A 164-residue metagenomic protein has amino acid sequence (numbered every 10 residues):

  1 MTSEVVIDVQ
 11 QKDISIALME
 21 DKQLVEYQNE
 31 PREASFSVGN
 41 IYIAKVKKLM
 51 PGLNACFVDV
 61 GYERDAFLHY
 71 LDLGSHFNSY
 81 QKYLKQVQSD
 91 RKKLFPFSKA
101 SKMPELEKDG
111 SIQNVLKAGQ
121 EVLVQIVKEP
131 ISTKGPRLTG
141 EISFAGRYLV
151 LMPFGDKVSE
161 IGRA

Functional and structural regions predicted by a protein language model:
M1-R163: Single-stranded RNA-binding surfaces
